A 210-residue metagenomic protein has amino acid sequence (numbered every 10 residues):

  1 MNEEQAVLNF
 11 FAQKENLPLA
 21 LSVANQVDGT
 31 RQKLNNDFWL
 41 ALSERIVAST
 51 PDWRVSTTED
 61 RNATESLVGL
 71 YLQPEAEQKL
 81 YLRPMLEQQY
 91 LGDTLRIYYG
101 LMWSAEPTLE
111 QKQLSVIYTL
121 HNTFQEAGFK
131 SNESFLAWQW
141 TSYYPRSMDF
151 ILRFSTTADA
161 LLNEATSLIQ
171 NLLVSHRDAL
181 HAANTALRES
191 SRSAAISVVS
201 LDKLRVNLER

Functional and structural regions predicted by a protein language model:
M1-R45, V174-L180, N184-A194, V198-E209: N-terminal domain-onset segments
F10-F150: Polyanion-binding interface signature
P107-R210: Ampiphathic alpha-helical segments that act as solvent-exposed interaction surfaces
